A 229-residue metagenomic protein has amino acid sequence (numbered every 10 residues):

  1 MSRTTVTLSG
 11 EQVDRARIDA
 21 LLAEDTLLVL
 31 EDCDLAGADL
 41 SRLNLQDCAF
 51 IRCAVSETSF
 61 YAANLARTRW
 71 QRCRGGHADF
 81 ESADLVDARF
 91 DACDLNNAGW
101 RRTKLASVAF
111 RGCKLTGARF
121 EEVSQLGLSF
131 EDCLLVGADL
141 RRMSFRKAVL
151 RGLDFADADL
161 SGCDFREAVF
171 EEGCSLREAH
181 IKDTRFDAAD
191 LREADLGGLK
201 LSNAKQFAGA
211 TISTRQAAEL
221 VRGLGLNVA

Functional and structural regions predicted by a protein language model:
M1-A229: Tandem repeat scaffolds
